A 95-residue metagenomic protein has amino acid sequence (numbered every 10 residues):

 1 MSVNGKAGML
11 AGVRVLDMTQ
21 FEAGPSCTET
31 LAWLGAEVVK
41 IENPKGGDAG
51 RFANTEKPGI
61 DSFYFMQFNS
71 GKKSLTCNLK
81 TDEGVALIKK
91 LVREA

Functional and structural regions predicted by a protein language model:
M1-A95: N-terminal helix-loop segment corresponding to the beta1-alpha1 unit of nucleotide/adenylate-binding folds
